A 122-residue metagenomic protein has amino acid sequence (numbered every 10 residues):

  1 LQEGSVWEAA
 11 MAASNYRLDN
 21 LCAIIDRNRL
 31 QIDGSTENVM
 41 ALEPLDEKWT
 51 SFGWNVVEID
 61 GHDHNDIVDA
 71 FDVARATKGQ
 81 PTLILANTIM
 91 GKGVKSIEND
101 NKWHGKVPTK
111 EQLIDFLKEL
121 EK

Functional and structural regions predicted by a protein language model:
L1-K122: Glycine-rich ThDP/TPP pyrophosphate-binding loop and its adjacent helix/strand module within ThDP-dependent enzymes
